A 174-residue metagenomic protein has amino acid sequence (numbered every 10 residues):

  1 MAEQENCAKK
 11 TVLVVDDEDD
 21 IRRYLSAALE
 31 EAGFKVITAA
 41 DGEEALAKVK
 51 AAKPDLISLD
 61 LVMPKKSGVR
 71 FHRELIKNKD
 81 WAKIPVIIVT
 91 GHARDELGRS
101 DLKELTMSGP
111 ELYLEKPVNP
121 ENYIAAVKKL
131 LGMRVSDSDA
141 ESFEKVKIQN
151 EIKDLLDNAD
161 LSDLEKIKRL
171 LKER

Functional and structural regions predicted by a protein language model:
R22, P64-K65, A82, R94: The feature encodes the CheY-like receiver
R23-E31: Charged docking surfaces used in two-component/phosphorelay signaling
G33-A40, K48: Short hydrophobic/Thr-rich beta-strand motif most characteristic of the beta2 strand and flanking loop of CheY-like
D41-E44, S67-R73: Acidic catalytic/metal-coordinating carboxylates
A52-S58: Active-site beta3 strand of CheY-like receiver
D60, T90: Active-site residues of response regulator receiver
R70, A82, A93-E115, E121-K128 (+2 more regions): Alpha4 helix (beta4-alpha4-beta5 surface) of REC/receiver domains from two-component response regulators
G132-R174: CheY-like receiver
